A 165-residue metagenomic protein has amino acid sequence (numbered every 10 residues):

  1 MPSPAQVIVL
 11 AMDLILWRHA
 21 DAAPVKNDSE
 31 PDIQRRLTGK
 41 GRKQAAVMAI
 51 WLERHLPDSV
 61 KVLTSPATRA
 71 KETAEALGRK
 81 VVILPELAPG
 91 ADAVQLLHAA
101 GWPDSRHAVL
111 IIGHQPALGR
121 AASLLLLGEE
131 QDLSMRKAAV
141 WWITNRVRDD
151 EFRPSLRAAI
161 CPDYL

Functional and structural regions predicted by a protein language model:
M1-A11: Short, Lys/Arg-enriched N-terminal segments with co-localized hydrophobic residues within the first ~10-30 amino acids
Q6-V7, S29, R54, G101 (+2 more regions): Short secondary-structure boundary/capping segments
D13-V94, L118, E130-K137: Active-site-proximal alpha-helix that buttresses catalytic centers in soluble enzyme cores
L14-I15, V60, S105-G113: Generic beta-sheet signal
W17, L63-S65, I112, A122 (+1 more regions): Short hydrophobic segments within beta-strands
D92-V109, A117: Internal catalytic or translocation cores that form aromatic/hydrophobic pockets or channels for amphipathic metabolites
L126-S155, P162-Y164: Domain-level recognition of soluble alpha/beta enzyme cores, biased toward histidine phosphatases/phosphomutases
